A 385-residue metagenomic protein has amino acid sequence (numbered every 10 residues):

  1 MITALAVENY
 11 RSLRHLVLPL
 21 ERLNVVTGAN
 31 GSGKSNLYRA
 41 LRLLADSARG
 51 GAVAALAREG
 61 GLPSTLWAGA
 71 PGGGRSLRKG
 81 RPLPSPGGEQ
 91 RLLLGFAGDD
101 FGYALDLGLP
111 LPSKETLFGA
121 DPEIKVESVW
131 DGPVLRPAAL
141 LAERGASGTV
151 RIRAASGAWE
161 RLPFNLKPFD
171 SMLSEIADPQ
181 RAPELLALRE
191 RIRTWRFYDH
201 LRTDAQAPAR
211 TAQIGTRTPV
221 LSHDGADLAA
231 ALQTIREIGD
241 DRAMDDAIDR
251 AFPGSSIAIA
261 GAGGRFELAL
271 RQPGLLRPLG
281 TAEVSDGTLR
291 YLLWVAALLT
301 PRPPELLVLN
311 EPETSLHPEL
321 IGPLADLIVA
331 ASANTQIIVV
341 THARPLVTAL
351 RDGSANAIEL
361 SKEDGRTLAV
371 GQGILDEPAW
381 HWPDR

Functional and structural regions predicted by a protein language model:
M1-R14: N-terminal pre-Walker A segment at the start of P-loop NTPase domains
V26: Hydrophobic anchor at the beta1->P-loop junction of P-loop NTPases
N30: The conserved Walker
K34: Conserved lysine of the Walker
R39-P112: Conserved P-loop NTP-binding catalytic core
L93-I238, R242: Electropositive, glycine-dotted interaction segments that contact anionic polymers or phosphate-rich ligands
Q233, E237, R242, D246-L299 (+3 more regions): Conserved ABC ATPase signature
G322-R385: C-terminal lobe/lid and adjacent interdomain/linker elements of RecA-like ASCE P-loop ATPase modules
